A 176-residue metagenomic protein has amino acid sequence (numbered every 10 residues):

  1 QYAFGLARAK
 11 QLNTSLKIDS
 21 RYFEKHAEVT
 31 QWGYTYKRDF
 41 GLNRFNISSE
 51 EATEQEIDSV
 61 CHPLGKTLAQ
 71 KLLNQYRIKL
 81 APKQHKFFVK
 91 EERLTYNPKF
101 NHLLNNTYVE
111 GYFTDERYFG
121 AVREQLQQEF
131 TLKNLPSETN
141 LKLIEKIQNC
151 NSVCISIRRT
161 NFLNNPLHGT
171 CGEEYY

Functional and structural regions predicted by a protein language model:
Q1-T30, L163: N-terminal pre-catalytic "stem/leader" segment of glycosyltransferase-like enzymes
T30-Y176: Secretory-pathway luminal glycosyltransferase catalytic domains
